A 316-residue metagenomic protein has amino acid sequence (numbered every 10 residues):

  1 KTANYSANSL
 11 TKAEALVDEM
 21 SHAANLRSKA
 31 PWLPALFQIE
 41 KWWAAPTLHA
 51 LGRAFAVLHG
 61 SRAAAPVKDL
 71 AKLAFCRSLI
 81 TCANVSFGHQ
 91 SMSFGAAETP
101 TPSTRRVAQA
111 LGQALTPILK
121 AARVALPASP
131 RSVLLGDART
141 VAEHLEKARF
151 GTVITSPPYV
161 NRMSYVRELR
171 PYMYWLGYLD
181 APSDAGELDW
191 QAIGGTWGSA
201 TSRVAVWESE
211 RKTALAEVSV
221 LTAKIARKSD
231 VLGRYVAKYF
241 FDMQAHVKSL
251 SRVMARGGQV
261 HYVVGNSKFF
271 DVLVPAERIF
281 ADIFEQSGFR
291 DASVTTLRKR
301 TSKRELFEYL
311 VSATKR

Functional and structural regions predicted by a protein language model:
K1-A65, L70-A74: Non-catalytic nucleic-acid substrate-recognition regions in nucleic-acid-modifying enzymes
K1-S21, V107-L145, T152-S199, G265-T296 (+2 more regions): Conserved S-adenosyl-L-methionine
P34-A45, L169, V231-F241, V264-A276: Acceptor-substrate binding/catalytic loop of class I
A44, L48-T155, V160-R167: SAM-dependent nucleic-acid methyltransferase catalytic core
L70, G258-Q259: Short glycine-centered segments of the SAM/dcSAM-binding site in methyltransferase folds
A74, S78, Y262, K268-F270 (+1 more regions): C-terminal target-recognition/interaction regions appended to catalytic cores
V160-S249: SAM-dependent methyltransferase catalytic-core segment centered on the flexible catalytic loop and adjoining short
Q244-R256, F284: A short glycine-rich, Lys/Arg-flanked "PGG" loop and its adjoining helix->strand segment in the class I
